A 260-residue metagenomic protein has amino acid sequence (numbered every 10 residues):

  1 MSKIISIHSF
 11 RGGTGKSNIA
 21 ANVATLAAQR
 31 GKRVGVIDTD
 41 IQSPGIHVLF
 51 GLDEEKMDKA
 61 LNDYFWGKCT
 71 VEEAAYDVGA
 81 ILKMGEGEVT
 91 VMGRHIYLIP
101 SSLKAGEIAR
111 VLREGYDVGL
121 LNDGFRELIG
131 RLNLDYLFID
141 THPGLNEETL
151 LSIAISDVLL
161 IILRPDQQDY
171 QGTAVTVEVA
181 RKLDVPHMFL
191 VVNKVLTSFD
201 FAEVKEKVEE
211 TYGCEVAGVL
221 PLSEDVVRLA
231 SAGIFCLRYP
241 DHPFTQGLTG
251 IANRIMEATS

Functional and structural regions predicted by a protein language model:
M1-I4, A258-S260: Acidic-aromatic/histidine active-site loop/patch
K3-Q42: Walker A/P-loop phosphate-binding motif and the immediately C-terminal alpha-helix
Q29, G119-L222, V227-R228: Conserved catalytic-core segment of NTP-binding enzymes
V34, Q42-Y97: Phosphate-binding loop that captures ATP/GTP phosphates
Q42, K104, Q168: Conserved Rossmann-like nucleotide-cofactor binding loop
E72-A74, L82-T141: Cytosolic-facing regulatory segments adjacent to core modules
S231-Q246: C-terminal boundary of histidine-terminating zinc-finger modules
G247-T259: C-terminal alpha-helix
